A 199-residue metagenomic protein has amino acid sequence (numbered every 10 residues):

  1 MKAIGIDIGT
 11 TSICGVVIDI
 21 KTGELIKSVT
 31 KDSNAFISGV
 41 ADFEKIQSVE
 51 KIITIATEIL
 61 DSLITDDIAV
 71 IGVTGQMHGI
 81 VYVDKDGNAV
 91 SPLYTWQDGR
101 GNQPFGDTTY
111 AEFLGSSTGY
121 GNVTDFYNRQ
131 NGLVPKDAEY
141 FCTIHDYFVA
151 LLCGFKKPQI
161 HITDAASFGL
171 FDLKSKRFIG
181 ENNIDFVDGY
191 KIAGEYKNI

Functional and structural regions predicted by a protein language model:
M1-K2, D107-T109: Short, Lys/Arg-enriched, disordered terminal segments
M1-S91, D137: N-terminal glycine/serine-rich phosphate-binding loop of ATP-dependent small-molecule kinases, especially carbohydrate
I8-T10, A111-I199: Gly/Ser/Thr-rich active-site cleft segment
S38-V40, Q103-D107, L170, N198-I199: Short, charged, surface-exposed secondary-structure boundary motifs
A41-K45, T109-G115: Short glycine/proline- and acidic residue-enriched helix-loop micro-motifs that form flexible lids or anion-recognition
Y94: Surface "functional belts" at beta-alpha junctions
D98: Carbohydrate-associated surface elements
